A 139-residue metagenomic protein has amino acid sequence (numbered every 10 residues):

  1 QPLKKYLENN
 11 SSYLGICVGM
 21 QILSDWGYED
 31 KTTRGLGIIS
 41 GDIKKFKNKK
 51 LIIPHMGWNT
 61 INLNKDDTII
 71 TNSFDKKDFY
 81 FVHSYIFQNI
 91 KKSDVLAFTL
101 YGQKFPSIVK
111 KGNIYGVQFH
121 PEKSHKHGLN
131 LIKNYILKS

Functional and structural regions predicted by a protein language model:
Q1-G57: Cysteine-nucleophile active-site neighborhood
K5-E8, G41-S139: Amide-donor transfer/coupling interface in amidating biosynthetic enzymes
